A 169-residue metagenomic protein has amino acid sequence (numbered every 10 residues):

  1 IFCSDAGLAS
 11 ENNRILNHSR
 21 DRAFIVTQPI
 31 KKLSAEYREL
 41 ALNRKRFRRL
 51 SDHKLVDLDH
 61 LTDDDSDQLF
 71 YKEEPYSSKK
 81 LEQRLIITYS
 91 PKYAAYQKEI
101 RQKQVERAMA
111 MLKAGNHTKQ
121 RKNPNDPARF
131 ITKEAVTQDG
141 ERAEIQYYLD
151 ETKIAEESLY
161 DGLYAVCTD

Functional and structural regions predicted by a protein language model:
I1-D169: Anion-binding and metal-coordination hotspots
